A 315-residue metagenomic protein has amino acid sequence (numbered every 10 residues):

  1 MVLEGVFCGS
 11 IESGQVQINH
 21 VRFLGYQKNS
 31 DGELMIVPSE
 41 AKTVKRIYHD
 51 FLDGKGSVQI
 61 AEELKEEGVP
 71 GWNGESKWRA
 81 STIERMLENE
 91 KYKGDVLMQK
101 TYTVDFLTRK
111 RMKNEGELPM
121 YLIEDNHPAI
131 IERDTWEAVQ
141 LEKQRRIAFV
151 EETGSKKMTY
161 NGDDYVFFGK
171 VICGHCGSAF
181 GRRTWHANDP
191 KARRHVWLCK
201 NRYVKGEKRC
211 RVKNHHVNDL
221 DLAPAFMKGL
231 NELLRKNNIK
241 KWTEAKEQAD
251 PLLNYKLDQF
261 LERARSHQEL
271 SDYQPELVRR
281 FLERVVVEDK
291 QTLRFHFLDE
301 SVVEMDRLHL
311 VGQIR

Functional and structural regions predicted by a protein language model:
M1-K256, F260-R263, Y273, R284-R315: Conserved catalytic breakage-reunion loop centered on the nucleophilic residue
E269, L277, F281: Phosphate-interacting basic helix/loop segments used at nucleotide- and nucleic-acid interfaces
